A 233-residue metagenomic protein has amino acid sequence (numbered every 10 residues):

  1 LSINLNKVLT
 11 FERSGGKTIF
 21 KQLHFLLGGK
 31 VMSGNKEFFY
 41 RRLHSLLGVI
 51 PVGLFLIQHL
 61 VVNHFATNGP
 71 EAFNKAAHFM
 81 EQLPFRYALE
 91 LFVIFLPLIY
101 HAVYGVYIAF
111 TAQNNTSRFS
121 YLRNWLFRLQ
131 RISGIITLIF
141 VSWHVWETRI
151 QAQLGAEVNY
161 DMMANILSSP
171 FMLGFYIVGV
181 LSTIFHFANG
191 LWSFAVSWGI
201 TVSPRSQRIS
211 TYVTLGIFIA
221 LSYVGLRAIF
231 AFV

Functional and structural regions predicted by a protein language model:
I3-L5, F20-V233: Membrane-embedded alpha-helical bundles that constitute the cytochrome b-like, heme-associated redox core of multi-pass
